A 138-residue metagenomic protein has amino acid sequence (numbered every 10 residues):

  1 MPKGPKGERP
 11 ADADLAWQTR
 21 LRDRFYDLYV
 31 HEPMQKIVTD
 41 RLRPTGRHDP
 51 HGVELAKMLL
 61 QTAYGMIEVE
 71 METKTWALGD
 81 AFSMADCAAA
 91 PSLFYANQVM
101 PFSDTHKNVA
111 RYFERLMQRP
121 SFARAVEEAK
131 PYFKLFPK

Functional and structural regions predicted by a protein language model:
M1-E54, M58, E68: GST-like domain detector, emphasizing the conserved glutathione-binding G-site in the N-terminal thioredoxin-like
K6-A11, P33-M34, G46, A77-D80 (+2 more regions): Short, hydrophobic secondary-structure boundary micro-motifs
T19, I67, D86, L116-R119: Residue-level signal for nonpolar/aromatic packing positions in well-ordered secondary structure
M34-Q35, A77-F102, R115-L116: GST superfamily/GST-like fold recognition
A56-A63, S92, Y112: Alpha-helical packing segments of well-folded alpha/beta enzyme cores
I67-L78: Hydrophobic alpha-helical bundle segments that form small-molecule/ligand-binding pockets
T105-R111, R115: Domain-level recognition of soluble alpha/beta enzyme cores, biased toward histidine phosphatases/phosphomutases
E127-K138: Terminal-tail/helix-coil boundary detector
